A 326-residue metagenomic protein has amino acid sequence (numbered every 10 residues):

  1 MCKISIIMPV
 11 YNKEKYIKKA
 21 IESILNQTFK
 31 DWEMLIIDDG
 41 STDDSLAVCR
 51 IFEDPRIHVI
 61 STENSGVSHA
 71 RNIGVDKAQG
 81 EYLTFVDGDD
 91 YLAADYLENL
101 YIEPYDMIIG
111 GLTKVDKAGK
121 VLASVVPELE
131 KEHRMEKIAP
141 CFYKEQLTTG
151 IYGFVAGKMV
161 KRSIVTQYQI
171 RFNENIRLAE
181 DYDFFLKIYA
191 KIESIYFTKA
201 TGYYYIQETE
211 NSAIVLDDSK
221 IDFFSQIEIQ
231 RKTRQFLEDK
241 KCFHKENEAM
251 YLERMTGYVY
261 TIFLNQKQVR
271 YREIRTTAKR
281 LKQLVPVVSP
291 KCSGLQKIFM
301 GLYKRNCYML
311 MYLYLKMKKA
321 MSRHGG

Functional and structural regions predicted by a protein language model:
M1-S225: Nucleotide-sugar donor-binding/catalytic module of glycosyltransferases that assemble extracellular/cell-envelope
M159-V160, R254-V259: Solvent-exposed aromatic/hydrophobic patches embedded in short alpha-helical segments
Y168, E246-N247, L284: Residue-level recognition of alpha-helix termini/interfacial anchor residues
F185, L252-M255: Short runs of predominantly hydrophobic/aromatic residues within well-ordered alpha helices that form helix-helix
A200-T209, V215-F243, G257, T261-L264 (+1 more regions): Catalytic core of nucleotide-sugar-dependent glycosyltransferases
E246-E253, R275: Short, charged, amphipathic alpha-helical segments
K267-G326: Membrane-interface aromatic/basic loop that binds lipid-linked glycans or pyrophosphate carriers, typified by
